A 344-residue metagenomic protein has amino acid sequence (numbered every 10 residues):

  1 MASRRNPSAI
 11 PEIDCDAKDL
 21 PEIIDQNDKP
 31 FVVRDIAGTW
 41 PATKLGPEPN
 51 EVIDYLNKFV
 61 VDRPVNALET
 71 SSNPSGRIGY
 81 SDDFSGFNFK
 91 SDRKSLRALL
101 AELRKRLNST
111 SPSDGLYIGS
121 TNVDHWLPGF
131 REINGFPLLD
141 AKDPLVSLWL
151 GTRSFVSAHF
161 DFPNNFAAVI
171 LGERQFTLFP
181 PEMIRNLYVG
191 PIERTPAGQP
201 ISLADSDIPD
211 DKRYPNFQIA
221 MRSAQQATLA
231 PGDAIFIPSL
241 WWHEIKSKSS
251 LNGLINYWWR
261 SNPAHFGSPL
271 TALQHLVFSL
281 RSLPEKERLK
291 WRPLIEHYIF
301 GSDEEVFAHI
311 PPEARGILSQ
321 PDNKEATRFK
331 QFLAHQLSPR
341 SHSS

Functional and structural regions predicted by a protein language model:
M1-A234, W242-S344: N-terminal accessory scaffold of Fe(II)-dependent oxygenases
